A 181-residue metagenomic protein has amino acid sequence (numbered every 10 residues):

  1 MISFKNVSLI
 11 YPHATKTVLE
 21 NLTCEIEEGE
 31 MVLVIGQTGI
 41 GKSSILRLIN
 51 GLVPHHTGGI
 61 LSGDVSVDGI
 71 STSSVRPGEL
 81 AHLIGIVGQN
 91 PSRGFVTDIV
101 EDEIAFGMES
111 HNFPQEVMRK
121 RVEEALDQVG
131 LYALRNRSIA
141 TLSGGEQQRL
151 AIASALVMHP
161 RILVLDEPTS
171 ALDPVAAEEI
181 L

Functional and structural regions predicted by a protein language model:
M1-F4, L9-N21, V53-G58, S74-R76 (+1 more regions): A short, flexible loop at the N-terminus of ABC-type nucleotide-binding domains that lies
N50: Helix-to-loop junction immediately C-terminal to a conserved catalytic motif
D64-E79: ABC ATPase NBD Q-loop/coupling interface
E116-L134: Conserved ABC ATPase "signature" region
S138-L142, E146: Conserved ABC ATPase signature
H159: Conserved catalytic motifs of ABC-family nucleotide-binding domains
L163-D166: Catalytic Walker B motif of ABC-type/P-loop ATPase nucleotide-binding domains
